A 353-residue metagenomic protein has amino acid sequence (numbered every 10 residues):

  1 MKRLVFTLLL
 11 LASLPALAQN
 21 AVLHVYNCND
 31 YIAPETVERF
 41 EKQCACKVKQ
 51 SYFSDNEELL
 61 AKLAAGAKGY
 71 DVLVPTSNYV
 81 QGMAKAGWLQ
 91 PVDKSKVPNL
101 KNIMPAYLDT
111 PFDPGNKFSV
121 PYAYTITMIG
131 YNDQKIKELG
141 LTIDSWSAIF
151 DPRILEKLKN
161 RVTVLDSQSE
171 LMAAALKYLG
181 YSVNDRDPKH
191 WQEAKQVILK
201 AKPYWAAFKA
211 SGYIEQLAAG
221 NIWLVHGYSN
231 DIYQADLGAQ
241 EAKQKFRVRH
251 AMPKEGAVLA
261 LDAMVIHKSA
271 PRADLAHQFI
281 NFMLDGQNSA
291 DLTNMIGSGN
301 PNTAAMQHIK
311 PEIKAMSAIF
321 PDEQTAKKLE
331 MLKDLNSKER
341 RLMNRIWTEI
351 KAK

Functional and structural regions predicted by a protein language model:
S13-P15: N-terminal signal peptide c-region/cleavage motif recognized by signal peptidases
Q19-M83: Early extracytoplasmic/lumenal segment of secretory-pathway proteins
T76, V80, A84-Y204, K209-A218: Extracytoplasmic ligand-binding site segments that recognize negatively charged/polar headgroups
Y79-G82, L224-K245: A ligand-binding cleft/hinge motif common to bilobed small-molecule-binding domains
N102, W191-K200, A206, Q244-V265: Periplasmic-binding protein-like
G130-K135, K177-G180, A260-R272, D291: A bilobed periplasmic-binding-protein/Venus flytrap-type ligand-binding module shared by bacterial periplasmic
E215, E323-K353: Conserved C-terminal helix/tail region of periplasmic/extracytoplasmic solute-binding proteins
H267-K328: Mature extracytoplasmic/periplasmic domains
